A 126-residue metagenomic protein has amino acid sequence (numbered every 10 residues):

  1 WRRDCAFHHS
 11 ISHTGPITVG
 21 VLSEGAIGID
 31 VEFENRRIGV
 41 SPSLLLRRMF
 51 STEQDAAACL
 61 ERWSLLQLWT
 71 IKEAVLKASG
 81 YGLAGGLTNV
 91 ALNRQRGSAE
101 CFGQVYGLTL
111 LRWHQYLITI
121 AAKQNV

Functional and structural regions predicted by a protein language model:
W1-V126: Core catalytic alpha/beta fold that binds nucleotide/phospho-ligands
